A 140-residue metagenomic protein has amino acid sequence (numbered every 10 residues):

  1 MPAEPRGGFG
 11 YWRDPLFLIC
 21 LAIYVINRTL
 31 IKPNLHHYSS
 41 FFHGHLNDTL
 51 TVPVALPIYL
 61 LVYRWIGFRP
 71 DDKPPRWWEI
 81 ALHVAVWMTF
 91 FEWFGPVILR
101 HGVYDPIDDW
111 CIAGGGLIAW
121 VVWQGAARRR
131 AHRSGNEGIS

Functional and structural regions predicted by a protein language model:
M1-S140: Bulky hydrophobic segments
